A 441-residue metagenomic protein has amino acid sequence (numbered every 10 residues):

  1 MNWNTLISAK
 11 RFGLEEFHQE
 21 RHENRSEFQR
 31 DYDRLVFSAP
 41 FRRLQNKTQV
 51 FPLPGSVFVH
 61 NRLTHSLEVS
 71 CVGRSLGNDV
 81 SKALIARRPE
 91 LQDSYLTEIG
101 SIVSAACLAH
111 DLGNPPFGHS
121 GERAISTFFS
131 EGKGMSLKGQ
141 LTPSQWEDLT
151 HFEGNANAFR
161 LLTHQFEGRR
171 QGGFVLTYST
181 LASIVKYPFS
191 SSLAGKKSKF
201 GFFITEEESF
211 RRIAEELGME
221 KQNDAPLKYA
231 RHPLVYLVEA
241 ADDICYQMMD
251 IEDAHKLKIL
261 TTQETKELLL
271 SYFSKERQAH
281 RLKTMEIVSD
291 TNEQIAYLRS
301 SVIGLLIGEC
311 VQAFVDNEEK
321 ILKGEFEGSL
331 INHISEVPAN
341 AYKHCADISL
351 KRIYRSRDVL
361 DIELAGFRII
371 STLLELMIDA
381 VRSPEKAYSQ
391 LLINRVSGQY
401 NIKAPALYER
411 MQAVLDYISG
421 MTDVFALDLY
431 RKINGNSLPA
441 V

Functional and structural regions predicted by a protein language model:
M1-N24, V36-K47, S56, L67 (+4 more regions): Sequence-structural signature of the catalytic-core scaffold of metal-dependent phosphohydrolases that act on
R30-R42, I334-A341: Acidic, low-complexity proline/glycine-rich segments
K47-V57, I348-I353: A short small-residue
H60-L63: Low-complexity, highly charged intrinsically disordered N-terminal segments that act as targeting/localization
C245, M249, D253, I307-E319 (+6 more regions): Hydrophobic alpha-helix feature that most strongly marks membrane-spanning transmembrane helices and their immediate
V315-S397: Substrate-recognition/cap regions that form aromatic- and gly/pro-loop-enriched pockets for small-molecule ligands
S383, A387-L438: C-terminal amphipathic alpha-helical interaction region
